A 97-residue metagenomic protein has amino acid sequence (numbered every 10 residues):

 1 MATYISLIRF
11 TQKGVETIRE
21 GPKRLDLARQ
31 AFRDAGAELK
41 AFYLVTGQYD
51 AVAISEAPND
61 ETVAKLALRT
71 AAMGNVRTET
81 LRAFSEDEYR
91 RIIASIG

Functional and structural regions predicted by a protein language model:
M1-G97: A compositional/biophysical signature of low hydrophobicity enriched in polar/charged and small residues
